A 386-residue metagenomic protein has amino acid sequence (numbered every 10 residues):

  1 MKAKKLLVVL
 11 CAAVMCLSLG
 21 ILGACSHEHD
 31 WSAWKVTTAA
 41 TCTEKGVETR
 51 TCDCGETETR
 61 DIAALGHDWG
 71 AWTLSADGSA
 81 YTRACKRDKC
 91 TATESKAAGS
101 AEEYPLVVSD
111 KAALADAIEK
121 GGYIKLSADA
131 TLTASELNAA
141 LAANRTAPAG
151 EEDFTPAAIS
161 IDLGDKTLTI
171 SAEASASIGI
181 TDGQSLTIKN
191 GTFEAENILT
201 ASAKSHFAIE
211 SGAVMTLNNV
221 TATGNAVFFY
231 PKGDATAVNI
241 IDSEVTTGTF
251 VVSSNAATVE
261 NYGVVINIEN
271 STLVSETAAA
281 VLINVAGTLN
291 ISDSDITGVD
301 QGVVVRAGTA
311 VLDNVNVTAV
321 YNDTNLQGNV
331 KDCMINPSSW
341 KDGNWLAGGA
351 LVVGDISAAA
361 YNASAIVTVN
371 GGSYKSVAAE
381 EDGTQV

Functional and structural regions predicted by a protein language model:
M1-H29, C52, H67, L126 (+2 more regions): Gram-positive cell-envelope targeting signals
S18-L106, G308: Thrombospondin type-1
C25, R50-C52, W72, R83-C85 (+6 more regions): Short beta-strand element of the conserved SAM-dependent methyltransferase core
E56-T59, K89-E94, T131-A134, T167-I170 (+4 more regions): Short, surface-exposed beta-strand/loop "edge" segments at domain boundaries and coil↔beta transitions
Y104-T146: Acidic Gly/Asp/Thr-rich repetitive segments characteristic of extracellular carbohydrate-active and adhesion proteins
I124-L126, G164, V369: Extracellular beta-strand repeat scaffolds in secreted/surface proteins
A142-D162, S177-E196, K204-N225, F229-T249 (+3 more regions): Surface-exposed loop/turn motifs in large extracellular/passenger domains
A157, L163-A172: LRR N-terminal entry segment and analogous cap-like coil->beta motifs
